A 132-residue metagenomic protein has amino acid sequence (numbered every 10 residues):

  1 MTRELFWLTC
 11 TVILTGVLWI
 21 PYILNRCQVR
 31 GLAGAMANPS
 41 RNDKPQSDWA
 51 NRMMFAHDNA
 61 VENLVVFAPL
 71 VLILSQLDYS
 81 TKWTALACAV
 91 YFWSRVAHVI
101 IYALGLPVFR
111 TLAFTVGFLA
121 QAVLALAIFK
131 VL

Functional and structural regions predicted by a protein language model:
M1-Y22: Long, highly hydrophobic alpha-helical transmembrane signal-anchor segments
C10-I13, H57, A89-W93, L112 (+1 more regions): Hydrophobic residues within alpha-helical transmembrane segments of multi-pass solute transporters/permease subunits
L24-F55: Cytosolic, membrane-interface loops and tails of multi-pass inner-membrane proteins
C27-G31, Y79, P107, K130: Transmembrane helix-loop junctions in multipass membrane proteins, especially transporters and channels
N59-L72: Core segments of transmembrane alpha-helices that mediate helix-helix packing or line hydrophobic substrate/ligand
T81-V90: Structural signature of hydrophobic alpha-helical transmembrane segments
V96-L119: Interfacial loop-to-transmembrane junctions
V123-L132: Juxtamembrane boundary at the C-terminal end of a transmembrane helix
